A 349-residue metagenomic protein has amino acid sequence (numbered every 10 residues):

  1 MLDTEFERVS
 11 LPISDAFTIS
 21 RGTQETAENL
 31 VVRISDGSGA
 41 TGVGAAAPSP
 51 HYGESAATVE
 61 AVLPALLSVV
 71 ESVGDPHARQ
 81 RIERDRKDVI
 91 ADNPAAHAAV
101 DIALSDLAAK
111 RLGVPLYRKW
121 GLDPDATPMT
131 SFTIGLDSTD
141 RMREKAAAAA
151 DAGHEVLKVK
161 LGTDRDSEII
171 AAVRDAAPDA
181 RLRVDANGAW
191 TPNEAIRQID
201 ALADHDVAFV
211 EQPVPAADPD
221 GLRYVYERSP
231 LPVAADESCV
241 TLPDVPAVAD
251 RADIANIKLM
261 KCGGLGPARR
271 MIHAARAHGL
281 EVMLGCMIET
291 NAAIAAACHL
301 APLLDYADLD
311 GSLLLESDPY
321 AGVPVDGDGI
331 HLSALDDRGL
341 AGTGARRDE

Functional and structural regions predicted by a protein language model:
M1-I19, T23-T26, A65-L66, S72-V73 (+7 more regions): Haloarchaeal acidic low-complexity proteome signature biased toward cell-envelope/secretome components but also
T4, R8-P12, A27-N29, G37 (+1 more regions): Flexible C-terminal active-site loop/helix
F6-R8, G22, S35-G37, T41-R111 (+1 more regions): Metal- or metallocofactor-binding catalytic centers and their adjacent structured scaffolds across diverse enzyme
V32, G39, V100, G113 (+8 more regions): Conserved, mostly hydrophobic/aromatic
G42-G44, P128-I134, E155-V159, L182-A186 (+5 more regions): Hydrophobic faces of well-ordered beta-strands that scaffold small-molecule active sites in alpha/beta enzyme cores
E60, P64-L67, D101, S105-D106 (+5 more regions): Predominant activation on well-ordered alpha-helical scaffold segments within soluble catalytic domains
R118-S229: Metal-dependent enolase-superfamily TIM-barrel catalytic cores that perform enediolate-based chemistry
A217-D308: Catalytic alpha/beta core domains of metabolic enzymes, predominantly
